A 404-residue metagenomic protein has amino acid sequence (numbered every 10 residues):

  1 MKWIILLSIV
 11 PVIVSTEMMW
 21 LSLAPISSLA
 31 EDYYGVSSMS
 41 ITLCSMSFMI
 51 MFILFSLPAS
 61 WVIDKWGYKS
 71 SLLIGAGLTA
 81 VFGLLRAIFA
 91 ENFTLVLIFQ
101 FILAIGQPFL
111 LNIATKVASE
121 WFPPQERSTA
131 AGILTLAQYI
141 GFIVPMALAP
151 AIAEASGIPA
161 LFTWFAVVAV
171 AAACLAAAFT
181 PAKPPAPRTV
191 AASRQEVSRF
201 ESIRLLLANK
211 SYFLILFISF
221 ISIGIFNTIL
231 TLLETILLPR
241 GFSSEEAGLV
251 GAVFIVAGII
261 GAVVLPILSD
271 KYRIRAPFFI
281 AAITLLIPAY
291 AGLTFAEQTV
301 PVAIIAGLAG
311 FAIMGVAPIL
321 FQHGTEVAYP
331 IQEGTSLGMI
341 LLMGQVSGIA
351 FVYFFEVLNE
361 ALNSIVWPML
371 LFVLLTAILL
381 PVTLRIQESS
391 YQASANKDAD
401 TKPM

Functional and structural regions predicted by a protein language model:
L23-A24, K210-A262: Extracytoplasmic gate region of multi-pass secondary transporters
L54-F93: Conserved MFS/SLC helix-loop-helix module at the cytosolic interface between two early adjacent transmembrane helices
F55-G67, G261-I274, N359: Helix-to-loop junctions at the C-terminal end of transmembrane segments in multipass secondary transporters
L95, I133-P184: Helix-loop-helix hairpin linking two adjacent transmembrane segments in secondary transporters
F99-A137: Cytoplasmic helix-loop-helix junction between adjacent transmembrane helices in 12-TM secondary transporters
K183-I215, P403-M404: Juxtamembrane intracellular "pre-TM" segments in multi-pass secondary transporters
R273-L320: C-terminal transmembrane helical hairpin of 12-TM major facilitator-type secondary transporters
T325-L362: A late C-terminal transmembrane helix in Major Facilitator Superfamily
